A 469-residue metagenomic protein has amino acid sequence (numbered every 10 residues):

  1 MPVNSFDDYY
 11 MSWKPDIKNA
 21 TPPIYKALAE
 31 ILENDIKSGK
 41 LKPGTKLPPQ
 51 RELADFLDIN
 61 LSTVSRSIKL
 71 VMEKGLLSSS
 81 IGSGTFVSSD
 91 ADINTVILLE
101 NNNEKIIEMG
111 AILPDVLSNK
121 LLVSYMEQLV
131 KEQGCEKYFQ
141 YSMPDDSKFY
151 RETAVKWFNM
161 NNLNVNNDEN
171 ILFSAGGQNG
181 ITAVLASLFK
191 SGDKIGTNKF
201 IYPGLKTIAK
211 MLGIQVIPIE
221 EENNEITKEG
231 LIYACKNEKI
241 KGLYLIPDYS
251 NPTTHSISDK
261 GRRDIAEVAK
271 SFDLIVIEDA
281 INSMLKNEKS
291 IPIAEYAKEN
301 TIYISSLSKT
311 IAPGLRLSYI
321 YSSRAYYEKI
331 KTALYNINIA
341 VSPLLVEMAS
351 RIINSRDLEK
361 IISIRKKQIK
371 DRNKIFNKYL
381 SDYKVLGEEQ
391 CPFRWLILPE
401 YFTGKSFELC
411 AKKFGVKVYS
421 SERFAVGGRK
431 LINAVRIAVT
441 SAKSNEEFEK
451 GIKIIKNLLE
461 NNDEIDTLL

Functional and structural regions predicted by a protein language model:
M1-V130, F139, Y150, Y335-S342 (+9 more regions): N-terminal basic, amphipathic alpha-helical segments
S78-S79, V165-N166, V418: Short beta-strand "wing" residues that participate in macromolecule-binding interfaces
D90-A91, E299, L307, S322-Y326 (+2 more regions): Short loop segments at secondary-structure junctions
Y138-F272, I277, S283-N300, K456 (+2 more regions): Conserved core of the PLP fold type I
Q178, R429-A434: A short, glycine/Asx- and small/polar-enriched loop/turn that sits immediately N-terminal to a beta-strand
I302-K367, E464: Conserved core segment of the aminotransferase class I/II
K366-N377, V385-L398, F407-K412: Conserved glycine-rich beta-strand-loop-beta hairpin in the small C-terminal domain of fold type I
